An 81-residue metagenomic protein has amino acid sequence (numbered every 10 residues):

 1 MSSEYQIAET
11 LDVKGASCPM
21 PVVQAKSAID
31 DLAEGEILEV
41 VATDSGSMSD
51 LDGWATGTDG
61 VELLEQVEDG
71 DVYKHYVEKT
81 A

Functional and structural regions predicted by a protein language model:
S2-A81: Acidic, polar-rich N-terminal leader regions of halophilic archaeal proteins
